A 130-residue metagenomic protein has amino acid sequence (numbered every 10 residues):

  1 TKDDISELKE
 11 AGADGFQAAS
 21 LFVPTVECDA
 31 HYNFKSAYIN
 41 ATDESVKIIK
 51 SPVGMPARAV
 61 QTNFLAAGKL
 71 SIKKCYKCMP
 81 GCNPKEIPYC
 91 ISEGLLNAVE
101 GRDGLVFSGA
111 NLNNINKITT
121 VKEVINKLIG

Functional and structural regions predicted by a protein language model:
K2-G130: Conserved active-site-proximal phosphate/metal-binding subdomains
